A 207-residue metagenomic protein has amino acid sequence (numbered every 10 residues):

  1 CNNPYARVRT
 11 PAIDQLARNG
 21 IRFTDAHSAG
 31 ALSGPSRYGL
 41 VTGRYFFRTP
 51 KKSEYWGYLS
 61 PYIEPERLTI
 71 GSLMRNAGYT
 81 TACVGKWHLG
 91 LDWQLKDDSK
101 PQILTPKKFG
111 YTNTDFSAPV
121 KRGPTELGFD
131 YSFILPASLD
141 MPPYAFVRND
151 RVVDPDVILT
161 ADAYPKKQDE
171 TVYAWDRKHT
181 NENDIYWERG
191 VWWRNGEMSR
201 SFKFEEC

Functional and structural regions predicted by a protein language model:
C1-C207: Formylglycine-dependent sulfatase
